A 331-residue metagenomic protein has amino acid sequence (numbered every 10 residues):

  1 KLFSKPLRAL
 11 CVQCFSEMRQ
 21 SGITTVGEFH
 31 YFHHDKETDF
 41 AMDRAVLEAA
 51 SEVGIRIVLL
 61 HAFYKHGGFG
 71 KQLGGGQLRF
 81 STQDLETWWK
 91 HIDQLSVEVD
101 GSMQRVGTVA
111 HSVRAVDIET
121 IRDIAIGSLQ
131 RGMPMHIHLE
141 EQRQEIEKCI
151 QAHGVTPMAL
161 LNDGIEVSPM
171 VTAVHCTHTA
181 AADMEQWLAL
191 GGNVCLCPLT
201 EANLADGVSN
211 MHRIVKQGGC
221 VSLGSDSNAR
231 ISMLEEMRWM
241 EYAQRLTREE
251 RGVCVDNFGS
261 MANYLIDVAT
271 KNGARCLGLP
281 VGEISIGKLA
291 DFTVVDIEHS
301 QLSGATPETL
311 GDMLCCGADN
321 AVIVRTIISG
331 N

Functional and structural regions predicted by a protein language model:
K1-M42: Metal-associated gating/positioning segment near the N- to mid-region
G22, A50, T108, H138 (+9 more regions): Divalent metal-coordination and catalytic microenvironments
D35-A180: Metal-coordinating catalytic core of metallo-dependent amide/deamination hydrolases
F69, R143-V155, D183-L188, A205-I214 (+3 more regions): Histidine/acidic-residue-rich catalytic or RNA/ligand-binding cores of hydrolases and nuclease-related proteins
G127-P134, E166-P169, Q186-C195, K216-V221 (+1 more regions): Glycine-enriched alpha-helix->loop->beta-strand junction motifs that scaffold or abut catalytic
D163-E166, H212-Q301, G317: His/Asp/Glu-enriched, well-ordered alpha-helical/loop segment that forms or immediately abuts the divalent-metal
M170-A180, L196-A202, G224: Catalytic beta/alpha-barrel core
L289-N331: C-terminal cap of metal-dependent C-N hydrolases
